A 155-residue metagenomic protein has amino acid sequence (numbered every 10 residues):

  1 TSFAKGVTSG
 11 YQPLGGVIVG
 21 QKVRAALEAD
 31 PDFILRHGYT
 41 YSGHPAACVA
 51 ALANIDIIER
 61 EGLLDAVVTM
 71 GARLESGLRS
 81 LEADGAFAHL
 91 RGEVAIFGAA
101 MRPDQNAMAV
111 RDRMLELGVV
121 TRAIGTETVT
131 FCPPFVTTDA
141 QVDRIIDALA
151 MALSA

Functional and structural regions predicted by a protein language model:
T1-A155: Conserved N-terminal phosphate-binding loop of PLP-dependent enzymes in the Aspartate aminotransferase
